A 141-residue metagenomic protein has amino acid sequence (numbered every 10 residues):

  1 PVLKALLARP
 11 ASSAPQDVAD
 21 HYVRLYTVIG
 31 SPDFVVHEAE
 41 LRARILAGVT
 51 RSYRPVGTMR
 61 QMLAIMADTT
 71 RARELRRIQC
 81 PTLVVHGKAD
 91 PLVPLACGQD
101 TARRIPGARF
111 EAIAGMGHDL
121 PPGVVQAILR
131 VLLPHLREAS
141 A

Functional and structural regions predicted by a protein language model:
P1-R73, C80: Alpha/beta-hydrolase
L25, V93, L120: Hydrophobic/aromatic residue at the end of a short beta strand that borders the catalytic acidic motif
R76-R77, R103-R104, P134: Solvent-exposed polar/charged
I78, V84-H86, D90: Short beta-strand/loop motif that positions the catalytic acidic residue of the alpha/beta-hydrolase fold
Q79-C80, G107: Active-site acidic short loop of glycosyltransferases
P91-C97: Conserved alpha/beta-hydrolase "acid-adjacent" motif
G107-A141: Catalytic active-site module of serine/aspartate enzymes centered on a nucleophile-bearing elbow/loop
